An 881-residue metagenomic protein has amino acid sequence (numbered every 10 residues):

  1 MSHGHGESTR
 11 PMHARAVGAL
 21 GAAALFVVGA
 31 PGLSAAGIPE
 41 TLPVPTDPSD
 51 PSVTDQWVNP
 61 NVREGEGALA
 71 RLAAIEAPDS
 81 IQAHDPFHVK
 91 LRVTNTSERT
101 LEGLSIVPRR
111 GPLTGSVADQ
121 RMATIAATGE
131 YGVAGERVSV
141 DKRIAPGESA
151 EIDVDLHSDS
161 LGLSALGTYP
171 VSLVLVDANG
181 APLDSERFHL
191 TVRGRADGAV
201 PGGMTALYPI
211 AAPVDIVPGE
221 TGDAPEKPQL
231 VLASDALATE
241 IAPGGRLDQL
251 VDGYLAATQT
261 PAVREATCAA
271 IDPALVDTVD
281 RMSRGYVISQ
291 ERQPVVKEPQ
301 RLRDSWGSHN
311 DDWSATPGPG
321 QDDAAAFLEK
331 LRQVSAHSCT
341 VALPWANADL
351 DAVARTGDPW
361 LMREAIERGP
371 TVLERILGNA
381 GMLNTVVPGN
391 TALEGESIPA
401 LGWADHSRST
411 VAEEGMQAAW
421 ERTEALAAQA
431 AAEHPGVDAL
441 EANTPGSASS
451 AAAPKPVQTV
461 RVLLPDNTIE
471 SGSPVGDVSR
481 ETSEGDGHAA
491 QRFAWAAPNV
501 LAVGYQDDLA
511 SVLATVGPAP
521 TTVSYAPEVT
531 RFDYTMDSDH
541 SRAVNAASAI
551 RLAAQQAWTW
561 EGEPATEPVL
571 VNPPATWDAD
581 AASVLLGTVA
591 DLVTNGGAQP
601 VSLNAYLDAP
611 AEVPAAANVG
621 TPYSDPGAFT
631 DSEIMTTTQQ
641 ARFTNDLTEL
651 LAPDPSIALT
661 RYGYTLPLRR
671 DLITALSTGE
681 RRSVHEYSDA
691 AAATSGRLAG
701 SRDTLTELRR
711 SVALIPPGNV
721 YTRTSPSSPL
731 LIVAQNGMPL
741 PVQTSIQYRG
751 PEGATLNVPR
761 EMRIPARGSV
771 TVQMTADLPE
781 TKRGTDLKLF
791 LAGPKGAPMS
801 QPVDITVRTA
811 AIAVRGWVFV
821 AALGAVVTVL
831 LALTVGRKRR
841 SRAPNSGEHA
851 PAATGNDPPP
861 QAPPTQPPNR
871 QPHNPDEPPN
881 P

Functional and structural regions predicted by a protein language model:
M1-I38, A822-R837: Secretory targeting and sorting signals
T114-D141, G750-R760, A766-G768, K782: Short beta-strand and strand-turn-strand segments in soluble, beta-rich domains
S160-V171, E780-K788: Short glycine/proline/serine/threonine-rich loop/turn segments at secondary-structure transition edges
N179-G203, M799-V818: Short beta-strand elements
E186-R332, H337, V571: Active-site beta->alpha N-cap acidic-glycine motif
G245, R368-G381, T391-H406, G415 (+2 more regions): Catalytic grooves of carbohydrate-active enzymes
P655-A813: Membrane-proximal extracellular "stem/stalk" segments of glycoproteins immediately N-terminal to a transmembrane helix
S841-P881: Cytoplasmic C-terminal tails of single-pass
